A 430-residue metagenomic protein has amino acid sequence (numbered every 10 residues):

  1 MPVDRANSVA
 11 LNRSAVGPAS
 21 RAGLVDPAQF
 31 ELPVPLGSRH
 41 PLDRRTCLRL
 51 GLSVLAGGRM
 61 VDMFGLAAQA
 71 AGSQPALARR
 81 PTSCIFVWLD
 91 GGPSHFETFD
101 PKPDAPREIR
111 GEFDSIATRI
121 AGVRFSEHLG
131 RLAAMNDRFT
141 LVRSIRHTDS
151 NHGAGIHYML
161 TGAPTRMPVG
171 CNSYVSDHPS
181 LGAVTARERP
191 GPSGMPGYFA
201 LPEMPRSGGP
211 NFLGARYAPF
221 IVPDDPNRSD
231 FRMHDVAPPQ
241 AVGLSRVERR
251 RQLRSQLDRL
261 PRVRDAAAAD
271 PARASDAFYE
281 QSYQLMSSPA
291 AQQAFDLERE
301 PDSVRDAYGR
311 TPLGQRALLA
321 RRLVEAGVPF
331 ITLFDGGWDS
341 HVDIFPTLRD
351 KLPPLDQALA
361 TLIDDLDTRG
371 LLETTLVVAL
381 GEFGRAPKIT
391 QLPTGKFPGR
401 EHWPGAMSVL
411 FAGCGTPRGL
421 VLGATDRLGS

Functional and structural regions predicted by a protein language model:
P2-S430: Ligand-binding pockets and gating/stacking loops
